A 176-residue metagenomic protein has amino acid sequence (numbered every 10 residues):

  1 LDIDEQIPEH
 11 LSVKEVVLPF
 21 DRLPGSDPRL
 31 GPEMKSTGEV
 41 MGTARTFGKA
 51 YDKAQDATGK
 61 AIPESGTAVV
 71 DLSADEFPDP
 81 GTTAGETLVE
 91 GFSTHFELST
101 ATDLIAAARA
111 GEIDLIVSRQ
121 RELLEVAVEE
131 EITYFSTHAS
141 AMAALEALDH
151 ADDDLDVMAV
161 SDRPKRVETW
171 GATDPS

Functional and structural regions predicted by a protein language model:
L1-F135, A141-E146, A151-S176: ATP-dependent carboxylate/acyl-activation modules
